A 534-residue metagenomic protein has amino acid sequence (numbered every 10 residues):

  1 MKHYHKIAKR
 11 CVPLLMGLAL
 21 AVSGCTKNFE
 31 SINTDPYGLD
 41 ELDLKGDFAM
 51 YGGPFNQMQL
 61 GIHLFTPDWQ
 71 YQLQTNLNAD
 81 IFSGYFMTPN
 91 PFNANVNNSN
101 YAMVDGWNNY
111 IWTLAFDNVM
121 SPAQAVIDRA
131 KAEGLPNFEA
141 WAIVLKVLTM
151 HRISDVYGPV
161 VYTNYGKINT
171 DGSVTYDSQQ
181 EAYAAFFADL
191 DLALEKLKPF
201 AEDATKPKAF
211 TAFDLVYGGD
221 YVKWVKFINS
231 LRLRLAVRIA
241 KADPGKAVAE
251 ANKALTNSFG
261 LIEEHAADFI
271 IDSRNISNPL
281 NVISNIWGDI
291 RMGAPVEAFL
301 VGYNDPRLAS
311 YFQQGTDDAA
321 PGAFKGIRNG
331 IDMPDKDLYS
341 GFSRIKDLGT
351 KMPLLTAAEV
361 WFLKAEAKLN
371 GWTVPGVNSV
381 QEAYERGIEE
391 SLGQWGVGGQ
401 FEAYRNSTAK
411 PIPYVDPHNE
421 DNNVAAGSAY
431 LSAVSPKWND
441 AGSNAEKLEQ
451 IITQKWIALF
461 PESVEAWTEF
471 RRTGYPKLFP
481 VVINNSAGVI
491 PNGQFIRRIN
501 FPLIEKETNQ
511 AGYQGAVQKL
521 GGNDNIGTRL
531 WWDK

Functional and structural regions predicted by a protein language model:
M1, C25-T26, M58, V147 (+2 more regions): Terminal processing/anchoring signals of secreted or surface-associated proteins and related intramolecular
M1-T34: Bacterial Sec-dependent N-terminal signal peptides
C25-A79, A125, A132, P476 (+1 more regions): Membrane-proximal, proline-rich intrinsically disordered regions
K45-F48, T88-L145, T149-Q400, D440-E449 (+1 more regions): Structured, solvent-exposed acidic/aromatic patches
F65-M103: TM-lumen/periplasm interface segments of multi-pass membrane proteins, especially the first transmembrane helix
Q70-Q74, F312-Q314, S463-R472: Short coil/turn segments at secondary-structure boundaries
L392, G396, Y404-K534: C-terminal functional modules
